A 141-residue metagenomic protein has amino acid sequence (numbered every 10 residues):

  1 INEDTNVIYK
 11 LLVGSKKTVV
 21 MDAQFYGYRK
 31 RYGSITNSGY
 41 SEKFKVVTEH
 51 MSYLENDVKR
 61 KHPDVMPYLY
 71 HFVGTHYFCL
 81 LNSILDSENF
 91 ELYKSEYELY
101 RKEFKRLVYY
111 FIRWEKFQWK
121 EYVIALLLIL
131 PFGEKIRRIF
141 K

Functional and structural regions predicted by a protein language model:
I1-Y40, F44: Conserved nucleotide-sugar donor-binding catalytic segment
N2, S41-T48, F90-K94, E98: Non-membrane alpha-helical structural segments and their capping/turn regions in soluble enzymes
Q24, H50-Y53, H76: Amphipathic, well-ordered alpha-helical segments in soluble domains
E49-Y68, K105-Y110: C-terminal, non-catalytic tails of nucleotide-sugar-dependent glycosyltransferases
V58-H62, S83-E88: Secondary-structure edge/capping motif, primarily at the C-terminal ends of alpha-helices and the immediately following
P67-F72, K94-E98: Short, charged, amphipathic alpha-helical segments
Y70-S83: Amphipathic alpha-helical repeat scaffolds of TPR domains
D86-K141: Membrane-interface aromatic/basic loop that binds lipid-linked glycans or pyrophosphate carriers, typified by
